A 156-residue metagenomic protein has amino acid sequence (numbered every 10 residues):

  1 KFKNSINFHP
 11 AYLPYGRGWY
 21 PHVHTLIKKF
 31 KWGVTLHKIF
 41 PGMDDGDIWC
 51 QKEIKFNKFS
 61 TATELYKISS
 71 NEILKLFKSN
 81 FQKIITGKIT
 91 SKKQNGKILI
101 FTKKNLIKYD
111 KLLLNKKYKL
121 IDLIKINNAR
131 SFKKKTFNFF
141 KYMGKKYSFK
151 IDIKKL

Functional and structural regions predicted by a protein language model:
K1-F101, Y109-L112: Donor/substrate-binding cores of folate-linked one-carbon enzymes
I89-L156: Internal anion-binding site segments
